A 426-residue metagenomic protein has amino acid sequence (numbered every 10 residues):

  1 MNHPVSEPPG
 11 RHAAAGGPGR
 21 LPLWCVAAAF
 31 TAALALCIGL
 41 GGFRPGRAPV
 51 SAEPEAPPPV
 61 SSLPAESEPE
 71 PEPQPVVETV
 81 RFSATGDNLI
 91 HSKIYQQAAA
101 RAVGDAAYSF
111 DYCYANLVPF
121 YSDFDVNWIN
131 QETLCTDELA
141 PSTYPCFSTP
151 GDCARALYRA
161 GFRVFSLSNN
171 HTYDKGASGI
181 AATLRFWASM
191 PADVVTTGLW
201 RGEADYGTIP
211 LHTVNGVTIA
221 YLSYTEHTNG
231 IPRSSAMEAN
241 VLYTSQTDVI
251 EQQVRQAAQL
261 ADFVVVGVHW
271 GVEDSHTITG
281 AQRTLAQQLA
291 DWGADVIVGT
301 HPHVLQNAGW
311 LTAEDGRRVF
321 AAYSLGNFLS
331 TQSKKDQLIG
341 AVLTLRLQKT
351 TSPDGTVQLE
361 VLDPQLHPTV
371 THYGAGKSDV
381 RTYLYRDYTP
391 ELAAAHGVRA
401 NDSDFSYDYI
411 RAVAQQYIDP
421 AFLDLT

Functional and structural regions predicted by a protein language model:
M1-L21: N-terminal Lys/Arg-rich, disordered targeting/topogenic segments
N2-H3, P22-L23, A28, A35 (+2 more regions): Acidic, metal/ion-coordinating pockets
